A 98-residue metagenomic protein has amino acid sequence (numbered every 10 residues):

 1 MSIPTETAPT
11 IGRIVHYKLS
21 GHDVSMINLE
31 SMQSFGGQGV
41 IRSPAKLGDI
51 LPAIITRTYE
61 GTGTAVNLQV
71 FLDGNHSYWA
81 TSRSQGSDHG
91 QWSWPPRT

Functional and structural regions predicted by a protein language model:
M1-E6, S31, G37-G39, P96-T98: Basic/polar N-terminal segments that are highly enriched at the extreme N-terminus, encompassing both cleavable
P4-T5, I14, K18-S25: Short, charged beta-turn/beta-strand-edge "cap" motif at the junction between a beta-strand and an adjacent loop
A8-T10: Short, well-ordered loop/turn sites that connect or cap secondary structure elements
G21, S43-P44, E60, A65: Short, flexible, surface-exposed loop segments at domain boundaries
H22-I50: Short, Lys/Arg- and Gly-enriched loop/turn segments at beta-strand edges
T56-T98: Intrinsically disordered, low-complexity, charged/polar segments
